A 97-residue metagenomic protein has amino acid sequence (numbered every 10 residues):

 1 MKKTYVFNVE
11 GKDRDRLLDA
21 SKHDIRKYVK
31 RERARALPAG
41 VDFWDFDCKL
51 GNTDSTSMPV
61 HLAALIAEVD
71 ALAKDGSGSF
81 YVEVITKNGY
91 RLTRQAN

Functional and structural regions predicted by a protein language model:
M1-R94: N-terminal low-complexity, charged segments
